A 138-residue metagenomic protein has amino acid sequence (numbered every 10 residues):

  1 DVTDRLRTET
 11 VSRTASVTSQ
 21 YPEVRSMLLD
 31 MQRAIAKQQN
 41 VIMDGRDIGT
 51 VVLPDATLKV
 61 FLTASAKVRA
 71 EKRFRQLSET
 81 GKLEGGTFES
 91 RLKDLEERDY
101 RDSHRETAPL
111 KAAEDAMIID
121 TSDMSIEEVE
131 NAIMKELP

Functional and structural regions predicted by a protein language model:
D1-E9: N-terminal phosphate/diphosphate-binding loop that engages ATP/GTP or pyrophosphate donors across diverse enzyme folds
T3, S19, E23-T80: ATP-dependent NMP and nucleoside kinases share a basic, alpha-helical "lid"
T8-T10, M31-Q32: An extended, acidic
E9-S19: Short hinge/gating elements
Q32-Q38, R46, V51, D55 (+1 more regions): Small-molecule kinase domains that catalyze NTP-dependent phosphoryl transfer to phosphate-bearing small molecules
A132-P138: C-terminal alpha-helix
